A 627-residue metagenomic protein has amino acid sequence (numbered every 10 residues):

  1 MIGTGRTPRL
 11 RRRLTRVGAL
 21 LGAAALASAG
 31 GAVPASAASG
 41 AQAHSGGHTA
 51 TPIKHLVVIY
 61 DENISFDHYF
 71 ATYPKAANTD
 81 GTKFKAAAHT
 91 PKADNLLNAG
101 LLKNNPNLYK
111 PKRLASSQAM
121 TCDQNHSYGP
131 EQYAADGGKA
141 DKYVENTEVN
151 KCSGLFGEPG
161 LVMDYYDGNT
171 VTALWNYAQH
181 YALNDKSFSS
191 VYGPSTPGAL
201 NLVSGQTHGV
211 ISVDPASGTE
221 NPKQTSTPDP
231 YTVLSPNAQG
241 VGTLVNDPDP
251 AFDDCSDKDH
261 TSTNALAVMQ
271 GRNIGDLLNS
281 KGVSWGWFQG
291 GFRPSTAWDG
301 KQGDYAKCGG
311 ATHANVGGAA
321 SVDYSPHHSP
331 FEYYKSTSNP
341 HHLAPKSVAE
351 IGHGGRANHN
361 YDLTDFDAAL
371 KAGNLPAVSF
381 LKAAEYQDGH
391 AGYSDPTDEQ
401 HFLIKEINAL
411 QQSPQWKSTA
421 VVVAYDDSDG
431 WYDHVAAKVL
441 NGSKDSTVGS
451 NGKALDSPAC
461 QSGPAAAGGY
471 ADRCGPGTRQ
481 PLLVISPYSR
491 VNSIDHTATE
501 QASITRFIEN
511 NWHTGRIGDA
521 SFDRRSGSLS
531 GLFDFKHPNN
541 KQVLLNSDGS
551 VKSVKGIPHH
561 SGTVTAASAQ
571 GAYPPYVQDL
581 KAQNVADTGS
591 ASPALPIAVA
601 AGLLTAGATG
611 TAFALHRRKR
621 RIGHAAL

Functional and structural regions predicted by a protein language model:
I2-G3, T51: S-adenosyl-L-methionine
T4-L21: Bacterial N-terminal signal peptides that target proteins for export
P8, Q583-V585, G623-L627: Helicase P-loop NTPase motor core of nucleic-acid translocases
A25, A600-T611: Core hydrophobic alpha-helical transmembrane segments of single-pass membrane proteins
A27-A37: C-terminal segment of classical bacterial N-terminal signal peptides
A37-D587: N-terminal pro-sequences and low-complexity stem/linker regions of secreted or lumenal proteins
A582-A601: Extracellular Ser/Thr-rich, low-complexity/disordered mucin-like segments
A606-L627: C-terminal membrane-anchoring or membrane-association module
